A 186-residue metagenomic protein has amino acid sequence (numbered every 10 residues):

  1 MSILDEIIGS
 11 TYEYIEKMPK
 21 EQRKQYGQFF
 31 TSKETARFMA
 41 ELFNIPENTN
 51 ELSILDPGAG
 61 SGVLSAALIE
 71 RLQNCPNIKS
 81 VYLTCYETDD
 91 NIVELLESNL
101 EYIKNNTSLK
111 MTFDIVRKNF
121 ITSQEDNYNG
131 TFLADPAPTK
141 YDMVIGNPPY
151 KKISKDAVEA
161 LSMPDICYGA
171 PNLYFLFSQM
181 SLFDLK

Functional and structural regions predicted by a protein language model:
M1-K186: SAM-dependent methyltransferase catalytic region
